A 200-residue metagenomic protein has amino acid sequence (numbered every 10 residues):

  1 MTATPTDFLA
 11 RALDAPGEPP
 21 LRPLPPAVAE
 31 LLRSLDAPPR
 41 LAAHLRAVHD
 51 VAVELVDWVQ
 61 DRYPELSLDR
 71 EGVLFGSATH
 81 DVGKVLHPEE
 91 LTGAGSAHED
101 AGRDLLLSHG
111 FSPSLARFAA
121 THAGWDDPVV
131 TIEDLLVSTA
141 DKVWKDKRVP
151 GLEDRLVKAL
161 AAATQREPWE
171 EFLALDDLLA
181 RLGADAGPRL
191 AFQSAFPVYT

Functional and structural regions predicted by a protein language model:
M1-A97, R148: Acidic/His-rich, divalent-metal-binding segments that scaffold phosphate/diphosphate chemistry
A10-L24, I132-T164, P188-T200: Amphipathic, soluble alpha/beta structural segments
R33-S34, E65-A163: Divalent metal-dependent catalytic cores for phosphoryl transfer on phosphate-bearing substrates
S34, W58-D61, K145-D146, A162 (+2 more regions): A structural signal for alpha-helix termini and helix-coil/disorder junctions
V48, A52, G102, F172-L175: Hydrophobic residues within well-ordered alpha-helices
E170-T200: Charged phosphate-binding loop/patch that engages nucleotide di/tri-phosphates or the phosphate backbone of nucleic
